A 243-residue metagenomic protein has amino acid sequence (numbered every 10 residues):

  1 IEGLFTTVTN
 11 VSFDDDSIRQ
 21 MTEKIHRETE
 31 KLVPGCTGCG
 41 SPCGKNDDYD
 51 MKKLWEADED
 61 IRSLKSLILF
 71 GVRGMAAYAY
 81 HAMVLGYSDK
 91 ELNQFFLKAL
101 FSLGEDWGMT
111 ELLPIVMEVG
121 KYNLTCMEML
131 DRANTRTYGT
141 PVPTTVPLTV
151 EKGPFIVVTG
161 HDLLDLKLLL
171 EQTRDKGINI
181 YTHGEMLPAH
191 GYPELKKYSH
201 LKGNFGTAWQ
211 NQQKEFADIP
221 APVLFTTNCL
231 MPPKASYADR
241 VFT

Functional and structural regions predicted by a protein language model:
I1-T243: Metallocofactor- and cofactor-centric catalytic cores in central/energy metabolism, strongly enriched
